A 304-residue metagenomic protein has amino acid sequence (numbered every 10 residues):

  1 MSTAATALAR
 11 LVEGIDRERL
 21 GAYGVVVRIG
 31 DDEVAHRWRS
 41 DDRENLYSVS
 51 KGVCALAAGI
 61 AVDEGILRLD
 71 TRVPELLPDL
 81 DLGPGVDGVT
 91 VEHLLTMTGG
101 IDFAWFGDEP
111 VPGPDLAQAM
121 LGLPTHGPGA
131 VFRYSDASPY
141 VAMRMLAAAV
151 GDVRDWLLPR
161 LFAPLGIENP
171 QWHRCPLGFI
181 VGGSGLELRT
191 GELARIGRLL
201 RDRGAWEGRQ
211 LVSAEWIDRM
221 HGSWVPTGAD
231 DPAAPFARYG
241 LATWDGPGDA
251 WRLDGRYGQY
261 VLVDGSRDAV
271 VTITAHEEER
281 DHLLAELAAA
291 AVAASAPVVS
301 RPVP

Functional and structural regions predicted by a protein language model:
A7-D41, V261-L262, D268-T272: A short, well-structured edge-of-sheet supersecondary motif
V25-E33, P74, A104-P128, G151-P170: Short, charged, amphipathic alpha-helices and their helix-cap/turn boundaries
I29, L253-P304: Structured C-terminal helix/loop/strand segments within mature extracytoplasmic catalytic/sensor domains
D31, N45-D70, L94, A142-L146 (+1 more regions): Active-site SXXK
E64-M97, I101, A148-L188: Active-site helix/loop module of the DD-peptidase/beta-lactamase fold, centered on the serine-lysine SxxK catalytic
D81-F106, G122-V131, S135-Y140, L188-G191: Conserved catalytic neighborhood of penicillin-recognizing serine enzymes
S138-M145, S184-A205, Q259-H276: Active-site-proximal alpha-helical segments within enzyme catalytic domains
N169-Q171, D218-V270: Active-site Gly/Thr loop motif
